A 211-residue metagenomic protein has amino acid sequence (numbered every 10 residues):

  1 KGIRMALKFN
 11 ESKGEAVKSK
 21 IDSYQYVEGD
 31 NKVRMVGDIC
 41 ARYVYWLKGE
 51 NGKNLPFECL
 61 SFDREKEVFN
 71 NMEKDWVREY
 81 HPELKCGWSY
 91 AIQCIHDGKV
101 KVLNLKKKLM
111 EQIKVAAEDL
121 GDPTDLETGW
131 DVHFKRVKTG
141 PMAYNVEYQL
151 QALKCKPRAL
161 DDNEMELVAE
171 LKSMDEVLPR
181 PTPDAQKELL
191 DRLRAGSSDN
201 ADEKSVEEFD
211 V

Functional and structural regions predicted by a protein language model:
K1-G2, S205: N-terminal cationic leader/targeting segments used for protein routing and processing
G2-D122, R180, D184-K187: OB-fold ssDNA-binding interfaces and closely related basic DNA-contact patches used across DNA replication/repair
L7-F9, V206-V211: Intrinsic disorder/low-complexity signal
D97-F209: Compact mixed alphabeta submodule
